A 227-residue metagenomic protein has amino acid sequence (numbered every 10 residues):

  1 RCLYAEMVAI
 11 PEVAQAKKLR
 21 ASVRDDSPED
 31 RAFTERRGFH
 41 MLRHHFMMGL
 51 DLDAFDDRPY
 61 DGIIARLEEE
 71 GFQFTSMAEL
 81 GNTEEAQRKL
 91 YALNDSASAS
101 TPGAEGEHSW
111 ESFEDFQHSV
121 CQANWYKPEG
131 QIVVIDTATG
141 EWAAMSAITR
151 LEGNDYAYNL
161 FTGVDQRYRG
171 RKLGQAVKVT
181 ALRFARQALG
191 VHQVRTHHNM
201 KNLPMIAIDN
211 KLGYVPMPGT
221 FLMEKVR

Functional and structural regions predicted by a protein language model:
R1-A9, R36, V164, G170-R183 (+2 more regions): Conserved acetyl-CoA-binding loop-helix of GNAT-fold acetyltransferases
R1-N82, T220-K225: Acyl-donor-binding surface of acyltransferase catalytic domains
Q15, R150-L160, R169, V191 (+1 more regions): A conserved beta-turn-beta hairpin within the catalytic core of GNAT-like acetyltransferases that forms part
L19-S22, N159, V194-H198: Conserved hydrophobic beta-strand within the GNAT/NAT acetyltransferase core sheet that lines the active-site cleft
R24, D165-R169, N199: Residue-level recognition of the GNAT/N-acetyltransferase active site
R37-D56, G130, R183, L189-R227: Active-site/acyl-donor-binding loops of N-acyltransferases
I63-E111, D115: Short amphipathic alpha-helix that is part of the acyltransferase structural core
S98-Q166: A conserved beta-strand-loop-helix scaffold within acyl/acetyltransferase catalytic domains
